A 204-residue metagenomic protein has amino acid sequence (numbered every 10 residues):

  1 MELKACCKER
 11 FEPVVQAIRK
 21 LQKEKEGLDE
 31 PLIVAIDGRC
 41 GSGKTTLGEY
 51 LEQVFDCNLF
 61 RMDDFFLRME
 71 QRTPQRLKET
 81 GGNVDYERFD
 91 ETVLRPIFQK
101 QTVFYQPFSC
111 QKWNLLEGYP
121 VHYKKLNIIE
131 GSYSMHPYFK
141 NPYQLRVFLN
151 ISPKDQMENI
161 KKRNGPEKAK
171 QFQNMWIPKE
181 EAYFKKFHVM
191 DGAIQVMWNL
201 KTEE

Functional and structural regions predicted by a protein language model:
M1-I33: Extreme N-terminal, non-catalytic leader segments that precede Walker-type/kinase nucleotide-binding cores
R39: P-loop (Walker A) phosphate-binding loop of NTP-binding proteins
K44: Conserved lysine of the Walker
L47: Hydrophobic positions on the alpha1 helix immediately C-terminal to the Walker A/P-loop
F55-E70: Short beta-strand-centered segment that lines the nucleotide-binding/catalytic pocket of NTP-utilizing
Q71-N114, L126: Conserved nucleotide-sensing/catalytic segment adjacent to the nucleotide-binding pocket in NTP-handling enzymes
L115-R163: ATP-dependent NMP and nucleoside kinases share a basic, alpha-helical "lid"
H136, G165-E204: Small-molecule kinase domains that catalyze NTP-dependent phosphoryl transfer to phosphate-bearing small molecules
